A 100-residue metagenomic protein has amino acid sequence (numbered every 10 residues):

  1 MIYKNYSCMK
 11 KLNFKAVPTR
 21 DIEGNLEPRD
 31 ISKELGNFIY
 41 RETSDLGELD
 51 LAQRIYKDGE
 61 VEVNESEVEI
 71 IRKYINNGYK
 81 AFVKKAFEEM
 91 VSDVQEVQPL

Functional and structural regions predicted by a protein language model:
I2-L100: Positively charged, low-complexity terminal tracts and the immediately adjacent first secondary-structure elements
